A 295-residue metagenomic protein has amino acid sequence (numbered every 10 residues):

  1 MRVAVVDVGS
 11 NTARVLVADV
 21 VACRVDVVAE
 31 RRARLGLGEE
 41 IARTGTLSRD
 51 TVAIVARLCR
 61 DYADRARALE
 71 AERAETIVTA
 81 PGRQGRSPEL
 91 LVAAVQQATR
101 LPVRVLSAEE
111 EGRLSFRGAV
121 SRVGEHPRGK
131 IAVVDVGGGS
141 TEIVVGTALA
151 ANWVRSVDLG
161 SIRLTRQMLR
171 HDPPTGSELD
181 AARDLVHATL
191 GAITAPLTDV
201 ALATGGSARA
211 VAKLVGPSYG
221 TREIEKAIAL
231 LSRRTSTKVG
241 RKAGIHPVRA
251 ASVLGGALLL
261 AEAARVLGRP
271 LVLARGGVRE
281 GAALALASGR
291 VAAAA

Functional and structural regions predicted by a protein language model:
M1-V3, V17-V20, L35, E40-A68 (+2 more regions): Helical "lid/coupling" subdomains associated with nucleotide-phosphate turnover
R2-R14: N-terminal amphipathic/basic leader segments beginning at the initiator methionine
D7-G9, E111, D135: Acidic active-site catalytic centers that drive phospho-/nucleotidyl reactions and related ester hydrolyses
R24-V27, A151: Tryptophan-centered short beta-strand motifs
A29-A33: Short amphipathic
A71-T76: Conserved beta-strand/loop subsegment of P-loop NTPase cores
A132-S140: A generic, well-ordered mixed alpha/beta core segment in the N-terminal half of proteins
